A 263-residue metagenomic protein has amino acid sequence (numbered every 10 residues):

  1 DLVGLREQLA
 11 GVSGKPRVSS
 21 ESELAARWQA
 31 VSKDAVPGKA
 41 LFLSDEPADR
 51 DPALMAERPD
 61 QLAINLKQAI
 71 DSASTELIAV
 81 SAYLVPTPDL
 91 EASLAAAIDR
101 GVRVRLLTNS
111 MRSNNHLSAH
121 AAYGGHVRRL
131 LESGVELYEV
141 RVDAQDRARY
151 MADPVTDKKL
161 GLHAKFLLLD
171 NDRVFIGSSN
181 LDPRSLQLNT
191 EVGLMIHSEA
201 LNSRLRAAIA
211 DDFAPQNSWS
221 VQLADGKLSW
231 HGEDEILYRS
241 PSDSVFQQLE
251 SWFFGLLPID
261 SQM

Functional and structural regions predicted by a protein language model:
D1-M263: Charged, low-complexity intrinsically disordered terminal segments
